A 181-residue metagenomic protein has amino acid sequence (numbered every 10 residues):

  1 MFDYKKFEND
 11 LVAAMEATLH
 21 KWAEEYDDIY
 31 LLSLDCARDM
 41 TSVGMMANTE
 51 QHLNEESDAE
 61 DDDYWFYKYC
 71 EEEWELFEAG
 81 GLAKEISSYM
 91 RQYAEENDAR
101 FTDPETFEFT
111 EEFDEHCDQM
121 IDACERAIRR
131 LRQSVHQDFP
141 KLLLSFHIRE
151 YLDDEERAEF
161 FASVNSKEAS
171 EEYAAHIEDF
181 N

Functional and structural regions predicted by a protein language model:
M1-I29, S33: Short N-terminal edge-element motif at the start of the domain
M1-Y4, E8, V12, E75 (+7 more regions): Intrinsic-disorder-associated interaction segments
D10, A14, T18, E85 (+6 more regions): Charge-rich, solvent-exposed alpha-helical interaction surfaces
H20-D39, A99-D153: Short glycine-rich, low-complexity/disordered patches
E25-D62: N-terminal interaction modules that seed assembly of large macromolecular complexes
M45-L53, C70, N165-S170: Alpha-helix initiation/capping motif
L53-Q119: Polybasic, proline/glycine-rich intrinsically disordered low-complexity segments
R132-N181: Glycine-rich, aromatic-bearing surface loops/beta-hairpins
